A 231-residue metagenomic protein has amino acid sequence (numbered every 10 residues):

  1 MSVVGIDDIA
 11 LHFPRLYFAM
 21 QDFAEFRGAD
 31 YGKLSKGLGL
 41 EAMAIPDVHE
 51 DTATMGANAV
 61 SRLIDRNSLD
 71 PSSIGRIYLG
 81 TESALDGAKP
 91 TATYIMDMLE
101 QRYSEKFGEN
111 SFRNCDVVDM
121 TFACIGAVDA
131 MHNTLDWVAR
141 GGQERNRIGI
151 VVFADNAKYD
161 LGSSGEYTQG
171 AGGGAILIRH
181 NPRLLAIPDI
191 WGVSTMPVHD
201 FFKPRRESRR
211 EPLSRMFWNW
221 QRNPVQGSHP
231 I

Functional and structural regions predicted by a protein language model:
M1-E50, S163-I231: Condensing-enzyme catalytic core mediating Claisen C-C bond formation in acyl metabolism
M1-S2, S72-G75, F112-D116, Q143-G149 (+2 more regions): Short coil/turn connectors at secondary-structure junctions
I6, L34, L63, I74-I77 (+2 more regions): Buried hydrophobic positions in well-ordered alpha/beta secondary-structure cores of metabolic enzymes
I9-H12, R66, R102, W137-G141 (+1 more regions): Change "in soluble alpha/beta enzymes" to "in soluble alpha/beta proteins
A10-H12, G80-D86, T121-A127, V152-K158 (+1 more regions): Acidic, glycine-rich active-site loops and adjacent beta-strand->loop/helix elements that engage anionic groups
G32-T54, A84-I148: Conserved catalytic cysteine-centered active-site region of acyl-thioester-dependent Claisen-condensing enzymes
A59-G75, G227-I231: Phosphate/pyrophosphate-binding loops at sites that engage ATP/ADP/AMP, CoA/4′-phosphopantetheine, polyphosphate
L135, A139-I176, N181: Flexible, glycine-rich active-site loops centered on histidine and acidic residues that chelate a metal or position
